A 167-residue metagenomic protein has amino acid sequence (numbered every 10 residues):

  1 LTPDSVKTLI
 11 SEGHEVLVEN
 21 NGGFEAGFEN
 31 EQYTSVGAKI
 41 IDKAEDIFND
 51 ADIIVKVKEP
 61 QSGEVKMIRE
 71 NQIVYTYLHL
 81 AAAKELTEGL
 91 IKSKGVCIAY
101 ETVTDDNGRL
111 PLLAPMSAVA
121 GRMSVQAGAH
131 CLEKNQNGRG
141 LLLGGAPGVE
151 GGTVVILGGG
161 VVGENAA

Functional and structural regions predicted by a protein language model:
L1-F28, K134-A167: Glycine-rich phosphate/diphosphate-binding loop of Rossmann-like nucleotide-binding domains
L1-G89, S93: An N-terminal-biased, well-structured beta-alpha scaffold segment characteristic of Rossmann-like dinucleotide-binding
I47-K58, G128-N137, E164-A167: Short, surface-exposed, charge-dense and proline/glycine-enriched linear segments
E59, V119, G160-V162: Residue-level detector of alpha-helix initiation sites
S62-G152: Glycine/serine-rich phosphate-binding loop and adjoining beta1-alpha1 elements at the start of nucleotide-handling
